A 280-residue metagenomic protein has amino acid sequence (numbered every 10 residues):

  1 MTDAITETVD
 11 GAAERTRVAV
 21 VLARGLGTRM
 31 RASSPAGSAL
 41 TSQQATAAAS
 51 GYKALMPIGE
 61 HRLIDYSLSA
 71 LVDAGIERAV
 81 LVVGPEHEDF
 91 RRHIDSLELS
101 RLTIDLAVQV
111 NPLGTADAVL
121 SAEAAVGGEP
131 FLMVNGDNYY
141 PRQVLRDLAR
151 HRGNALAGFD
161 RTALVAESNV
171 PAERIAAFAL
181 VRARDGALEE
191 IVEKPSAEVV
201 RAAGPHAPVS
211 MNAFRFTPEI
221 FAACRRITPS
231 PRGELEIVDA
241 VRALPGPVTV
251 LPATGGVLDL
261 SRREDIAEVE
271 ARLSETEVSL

Functional and structural regions predicted by a protein language model:
T2-M133: Conserved N-terminal catalytic core of the sugar/cofactor nucleotidyltransferase
D3-R15, A19, I191-L280: Conserved alpha/beta core of the MobA/IspD/sugar-nucleotide pyrophosphorylase nucleotidyltransferase superfamily
A54, T103-D105, A187-E190, P247-T249: Conserved beta-strand segments of alpha/beta enzyme cores
D89-R92, Q143, A240, E268: Phosphate- and divalent-cation-binding pockets in alpha/beta enzyme and binding domains that engage nucleotide-derived
S96-R101, R182-A183, R242-P245: Short, conserved catalytic or adaptor-binding loops enriched in Gly and charged residues
V119-A125, N169-A177, E264-V269: Short, surface-exposed amphipathic charged segments that create phosphate/polyanion-binding patches used for binding
G136-Y139: The conserved acidic donor/metal-binding loop of glycosyltransferases
P141-A223, I227: Conserved core of the sugar-phosphate nucleotidyltransferase
